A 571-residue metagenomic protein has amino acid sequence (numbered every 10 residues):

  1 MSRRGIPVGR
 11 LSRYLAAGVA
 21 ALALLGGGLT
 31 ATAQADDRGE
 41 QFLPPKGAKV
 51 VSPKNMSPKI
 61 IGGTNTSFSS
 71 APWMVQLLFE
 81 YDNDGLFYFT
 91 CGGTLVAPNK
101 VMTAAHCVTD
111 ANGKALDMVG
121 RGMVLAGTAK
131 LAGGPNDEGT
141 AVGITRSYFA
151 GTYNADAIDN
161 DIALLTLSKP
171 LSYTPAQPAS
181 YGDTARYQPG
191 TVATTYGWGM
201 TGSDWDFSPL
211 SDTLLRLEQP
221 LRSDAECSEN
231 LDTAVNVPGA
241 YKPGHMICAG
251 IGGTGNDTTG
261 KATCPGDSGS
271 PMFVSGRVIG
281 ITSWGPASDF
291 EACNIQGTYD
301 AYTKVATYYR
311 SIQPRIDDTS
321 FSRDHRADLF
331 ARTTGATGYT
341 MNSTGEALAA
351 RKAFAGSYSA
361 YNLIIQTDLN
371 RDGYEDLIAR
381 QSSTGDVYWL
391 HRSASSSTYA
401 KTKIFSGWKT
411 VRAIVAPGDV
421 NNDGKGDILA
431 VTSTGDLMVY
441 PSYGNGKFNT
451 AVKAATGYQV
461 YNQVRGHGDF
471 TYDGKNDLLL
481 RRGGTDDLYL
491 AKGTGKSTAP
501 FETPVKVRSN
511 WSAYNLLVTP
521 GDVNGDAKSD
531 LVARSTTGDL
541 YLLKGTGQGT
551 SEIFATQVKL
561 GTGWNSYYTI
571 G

Functional and structural regions predicted by a protein language model:
S2-A97, M102, L116, A292-I295 (+2 more regions): Protease-domain processing segments flanking chymotrypsin-fold serine proteases, especially trypsin-like
T32-G39, L95-V108, L210, L215-D224 (+2 more regions): C-terminal subregion of chymotrypsin/trypsin-like serine protease catalytic domains
T66-S70, L95-V96, L116-M118, A155-D159 (+8 more regions): Extracellular/periplasmic catalytic domains that process cell-envelope and extracellular macromolecules
P72-Q76, T90-G92, I247, T263 (+5 more regions): Structural detector of coil-to-beta-strand junctions
L78-E80, V101-A104, T109-T152: Conserved H-D interstitial segment of serine endopeptidase catalytic domains
E80-D82, H106-T109, G127-A132, S168-Y173 (+16 more regions): Acidic glycine-/aspartate-rich tracts in secreted/extracellular proteins
K130-G133, A141-G143, D156-G255: Chymotrypsin/trypsin-fold serine protease catalytic domain
D317-G571: Trp/Gly-enriched beta-strand/coil motifs that build multi-repeat beta-propeller-like domains and related W-rich binding
